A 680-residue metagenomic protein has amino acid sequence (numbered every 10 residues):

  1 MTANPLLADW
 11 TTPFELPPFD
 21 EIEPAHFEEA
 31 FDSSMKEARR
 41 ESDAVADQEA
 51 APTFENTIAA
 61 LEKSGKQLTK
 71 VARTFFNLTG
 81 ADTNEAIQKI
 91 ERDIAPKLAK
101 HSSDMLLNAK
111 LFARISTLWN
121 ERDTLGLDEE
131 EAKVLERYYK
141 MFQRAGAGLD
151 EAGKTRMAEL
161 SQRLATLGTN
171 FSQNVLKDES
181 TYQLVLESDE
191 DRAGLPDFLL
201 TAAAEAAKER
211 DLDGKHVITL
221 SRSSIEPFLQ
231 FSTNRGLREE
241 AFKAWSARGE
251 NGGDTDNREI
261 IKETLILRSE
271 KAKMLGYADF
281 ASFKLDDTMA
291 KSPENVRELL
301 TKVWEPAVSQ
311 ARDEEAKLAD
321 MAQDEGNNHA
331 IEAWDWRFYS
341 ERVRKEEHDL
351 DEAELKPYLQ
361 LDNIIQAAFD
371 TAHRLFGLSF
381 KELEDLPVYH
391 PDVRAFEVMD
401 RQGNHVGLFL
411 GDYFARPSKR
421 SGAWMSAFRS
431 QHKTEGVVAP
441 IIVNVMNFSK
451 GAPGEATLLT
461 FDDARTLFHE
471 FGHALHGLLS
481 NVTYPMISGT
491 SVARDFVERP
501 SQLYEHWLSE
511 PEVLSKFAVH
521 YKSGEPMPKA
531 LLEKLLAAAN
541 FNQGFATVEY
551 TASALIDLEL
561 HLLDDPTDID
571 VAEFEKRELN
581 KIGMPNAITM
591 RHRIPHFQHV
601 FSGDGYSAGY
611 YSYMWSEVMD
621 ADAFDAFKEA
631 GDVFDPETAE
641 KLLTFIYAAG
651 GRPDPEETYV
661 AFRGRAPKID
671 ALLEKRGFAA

Functional and structural regions predicted by a protein language model:
M1-E29, S33, A193, K215-V217 (+11 more regions): C-terminal, non-catalytic "cap/extension" segments appended to globular domains
M1-P196, F627: N-terminal helix-rich structural modules
T11-H26, F75-I94, T117-E159, T219-E259 (+6 more regions): Short His/Asp/Glu-rich catalytic/ion-coordination signatures at enzyme active sites or charged loops
K36, R40, A44-A51, Q67-N84 (+23 more regions): Intrinsically disordered or highly flexible coil/loop and linker segments, enriched in small and charged/polar residues
E130, V134-E136, R163-T166, Q173 (+8 more regions): Active-site-proximal, well-structured secondary-structure segments within enzyme catalytic domains
S223-I225, K271, R401-N404, Y413-P417 (+4 more regions): Short, glycine-/Ser/Thr-/acidic-enriched flexible segments
N257-S269, I441-N444, V482, A649-G651: Short, hydrophobic/aliphatic alpha-helical segments
S449-L467: Short pre-active-site segment immediately N-terminal to the catalytic Zn-binding motif
